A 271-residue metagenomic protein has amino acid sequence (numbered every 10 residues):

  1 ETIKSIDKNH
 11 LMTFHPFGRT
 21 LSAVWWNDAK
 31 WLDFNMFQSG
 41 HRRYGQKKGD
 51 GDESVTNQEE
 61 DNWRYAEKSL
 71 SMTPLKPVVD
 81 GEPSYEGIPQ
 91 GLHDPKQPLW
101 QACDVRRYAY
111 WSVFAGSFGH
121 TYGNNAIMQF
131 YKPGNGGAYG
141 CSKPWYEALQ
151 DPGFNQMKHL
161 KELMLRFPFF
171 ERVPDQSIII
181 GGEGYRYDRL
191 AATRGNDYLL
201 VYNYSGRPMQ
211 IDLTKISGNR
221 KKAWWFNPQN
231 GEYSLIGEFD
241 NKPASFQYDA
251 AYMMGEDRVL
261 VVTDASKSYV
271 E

Functional and structural regions predicted by a protein language model:
E1-V78: Active-site neighborhood of glycoside hydrolase catalytic domains
P16-G18, E82-S84, P95, A102-C103: Glycine-rich beta-to-alpha transition loops that act as phosphate-gripper elements at the mouths of alpha/beta enzyme
N27-K30, D94-K96, G134-K143: Short low-complexity, flexible loop/linker segments enriched in glycine and/or proline with clustered acidic
Y44-G45, I88-Q90: Short acidic/His/Gly/Ser-rich catalytic and metal-binding motifs that mark active-site loops of diverse hydrolases
D50-S54, L92-A102: Short, surface-exposed loop/helix-turn segments at secondary-structure junctions that function as lids/hinges flanking
P74-V78, Y85-P89, Q101, V105-G237 (+1 more regions): Aromatic- and carboxylate-lined catalytic core of secreted/periplasmic carbohydrate-active enzymes
A244-F246: Short strand-edge motifs at loop-to-beta-strand transitions and within beta-strands of extracellular beta-rich domains
